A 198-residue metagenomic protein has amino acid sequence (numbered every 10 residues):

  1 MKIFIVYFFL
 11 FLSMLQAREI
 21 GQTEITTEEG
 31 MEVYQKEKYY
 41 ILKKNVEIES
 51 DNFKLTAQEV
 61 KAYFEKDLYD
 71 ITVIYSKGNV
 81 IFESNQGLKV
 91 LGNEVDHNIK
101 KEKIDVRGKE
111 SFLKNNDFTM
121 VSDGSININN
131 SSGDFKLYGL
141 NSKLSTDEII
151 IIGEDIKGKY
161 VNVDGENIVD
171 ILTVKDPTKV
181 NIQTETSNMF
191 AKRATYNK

Functional and structural regions predicted by a protein language model:
M1-F8: Sec-dependent signal peptide recognition, specifically the positively charged N-region followed immediately by
F8-A17: Hydrophobic h-region of N-terminal signal peptides that target proteins for export in Gram-negative bacteria
A17-K198: N-terminal amphipathic/hydrophobic interface segments
